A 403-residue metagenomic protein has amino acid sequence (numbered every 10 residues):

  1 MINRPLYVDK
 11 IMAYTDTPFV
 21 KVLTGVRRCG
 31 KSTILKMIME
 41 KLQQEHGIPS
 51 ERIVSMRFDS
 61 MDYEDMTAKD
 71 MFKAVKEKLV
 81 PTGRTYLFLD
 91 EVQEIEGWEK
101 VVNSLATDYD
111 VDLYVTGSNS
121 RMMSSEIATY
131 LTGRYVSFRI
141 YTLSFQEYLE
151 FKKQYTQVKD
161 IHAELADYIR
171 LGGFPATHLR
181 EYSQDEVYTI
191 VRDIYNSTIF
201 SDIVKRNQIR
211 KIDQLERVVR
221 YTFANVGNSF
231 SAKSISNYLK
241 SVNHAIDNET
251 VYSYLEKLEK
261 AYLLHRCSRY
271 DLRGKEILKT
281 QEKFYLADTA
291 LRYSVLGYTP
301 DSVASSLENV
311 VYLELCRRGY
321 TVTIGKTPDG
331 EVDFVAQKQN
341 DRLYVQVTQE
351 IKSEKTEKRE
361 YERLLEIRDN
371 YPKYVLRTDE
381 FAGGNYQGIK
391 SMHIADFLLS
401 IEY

Functional and structural regions predicted by a protein language model:
I2-D16: Pre-Walker A adenine-sensing motif
L23: Hydrophobic anchor at the beta1->P-loop junction of P-loop NTPases
K31: Conserved lysine of the Walker
I34, I38: Hydrophobic positions on the alpha1 helix immediately C-terminal to the Walker A/P-loop
V54-G83: Short glycine-rich substrate-engagement loop in P-loop NTPases that contacts/grips substrate
S120, S125-S229, Y262: Interdomain motor-coupling "hinge/lid" segment immediately C-terminal to the ATP-binding subdomain of NTP-driven enzymes
S183-R342: Accessory nucleic acid-recognition modules appended to NTPase machines
G325, Q349-A395: Catalytic cores of nucleic-acid endonucleases
